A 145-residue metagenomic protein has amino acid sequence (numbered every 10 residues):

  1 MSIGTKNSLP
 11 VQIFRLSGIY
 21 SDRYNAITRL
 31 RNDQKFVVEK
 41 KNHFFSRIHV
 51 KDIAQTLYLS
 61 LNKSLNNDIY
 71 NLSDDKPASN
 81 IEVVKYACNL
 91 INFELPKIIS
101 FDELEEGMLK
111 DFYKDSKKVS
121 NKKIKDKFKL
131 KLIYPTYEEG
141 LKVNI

Functional and structural regions predicted by a protein language model:
M1-G4, K51-Q55: Conserved active-site helix of classical SDR/Rossmann-fold NAD(P)-dependent CH-OH oxidoreductases
M1-P10, K127-K129: A structural motif corresponding to the C-terminal end of an alpha-helix and its immediate exit/capping segment
N7-P10, I19-D33, V38, K51 (+2 more regions): Glycine/proline-rich active-site loop of Rossmann-fold NAD(P)-dependent oxidoreductases
F45-I48, A78, V119, P135: Residue-level signal for the nucleotide or nucleotide-sugar donor/cofactor binding architecture
T56, K63-L109: Mid/C-terminal beta-alpha module of Rossmann-like enzyme folds, strongest in SDR-family dehydrogenases/epimerases
K85, E105-K131: Conserved C-terminal active-site "lid" loop/helix of NAD(P)H-dependent oxidoreductases that clamps the redox cofactor
P135-I145: Amphipathic terminal alpha-helices
